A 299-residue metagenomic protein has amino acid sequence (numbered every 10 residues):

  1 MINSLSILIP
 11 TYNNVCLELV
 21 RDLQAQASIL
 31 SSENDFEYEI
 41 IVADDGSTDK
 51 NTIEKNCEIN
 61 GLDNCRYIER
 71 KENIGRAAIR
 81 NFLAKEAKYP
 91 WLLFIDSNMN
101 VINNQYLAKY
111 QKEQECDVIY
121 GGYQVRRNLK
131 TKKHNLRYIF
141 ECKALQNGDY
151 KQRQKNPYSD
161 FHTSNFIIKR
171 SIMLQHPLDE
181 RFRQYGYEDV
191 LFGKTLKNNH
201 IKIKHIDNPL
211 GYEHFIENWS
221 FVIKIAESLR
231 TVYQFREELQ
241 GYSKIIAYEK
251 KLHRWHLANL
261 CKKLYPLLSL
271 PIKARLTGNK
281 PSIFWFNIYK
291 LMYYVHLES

Functional and structural regions predicted by a protein language model:
L23-E69: Acidic donor-binding segment of Leloir-type glycosyltransferases
R70-A87: Glycine-rich, basic loop-to-helix element that forms the pyrophosphate-binding segment of sugar-nucleotide handling
L92: Short aromatic/hydrophobic "clamp" motif used to bind/position activated sugar donors
N104-N135: Conserved donor NDP-sugar-binding/catalytic core segment of glycosyltransferases
Y138-Y158: Short, flexible, basic/aromatic active-site loop/helix in glycosyltransferases
Q184-F192: Acidic donor-binding loop at a coil-to-helix junction in glycosyltransferase catalytic cores that engages
N199-R236: Active-site donor/metal-binding and catalytic loop motifs of nucleotide-sugar-dependent glycosylation enzymes
E227-R230, K244-S299: Non-catalytic, C-terminal membrane-associated alpha-helical segments of glycosyltransferases
